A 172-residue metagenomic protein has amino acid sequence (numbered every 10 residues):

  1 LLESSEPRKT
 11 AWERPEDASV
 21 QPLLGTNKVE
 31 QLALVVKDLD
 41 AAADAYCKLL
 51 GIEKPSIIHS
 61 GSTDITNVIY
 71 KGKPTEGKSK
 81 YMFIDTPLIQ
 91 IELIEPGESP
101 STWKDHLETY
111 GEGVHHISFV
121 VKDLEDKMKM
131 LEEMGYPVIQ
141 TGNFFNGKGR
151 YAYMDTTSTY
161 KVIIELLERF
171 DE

Functional and structural regions predicted by a protein language model:
L1-G25, A41, K48, I58-I69 (+2 more regions): Intrinsic disorder/low-complexity detector
L1-R8, I139, F144-E172: Hydrophobic secondary-structure block in the mid-to-C-terminal portion of proteins
L23-L24, V35-P87, D126-S158: Core segments of cupin and vicinal oxygen chelate
V29-K37, Y81-I89, H106-D123: Vicinal oxygen chelate
L32-L34, C47, E92-P96, S118 (+4 more regions): A structural feature that tracks compact, well-ordered secondary-structure segments with a strong bias toward
K80-L88, E165-E172: Short, basic, helix/turn surface patches
G97-P100, E108: Glycine-rich, pocket-lining loop/helix-strand segments that form or immediately flank
W103: Zn2+-dependent peptidoglycan hydrolase active-site motif and core
